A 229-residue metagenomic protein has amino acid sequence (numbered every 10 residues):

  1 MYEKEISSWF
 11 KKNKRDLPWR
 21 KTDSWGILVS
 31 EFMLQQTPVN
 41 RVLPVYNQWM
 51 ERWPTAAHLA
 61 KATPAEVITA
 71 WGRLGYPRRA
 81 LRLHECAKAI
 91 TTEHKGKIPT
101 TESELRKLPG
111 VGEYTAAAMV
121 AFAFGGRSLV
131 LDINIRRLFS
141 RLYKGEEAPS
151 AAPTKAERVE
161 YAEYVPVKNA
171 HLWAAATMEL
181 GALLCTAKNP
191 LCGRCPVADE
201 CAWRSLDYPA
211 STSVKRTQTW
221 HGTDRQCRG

Functional and structural regions predicted by a protein language model:
Y2-T219: Catalytic cores of DNA base-excision repair glycosylases
Q218-R228: C-terminal accessory region of SF2 helicases/translocases
